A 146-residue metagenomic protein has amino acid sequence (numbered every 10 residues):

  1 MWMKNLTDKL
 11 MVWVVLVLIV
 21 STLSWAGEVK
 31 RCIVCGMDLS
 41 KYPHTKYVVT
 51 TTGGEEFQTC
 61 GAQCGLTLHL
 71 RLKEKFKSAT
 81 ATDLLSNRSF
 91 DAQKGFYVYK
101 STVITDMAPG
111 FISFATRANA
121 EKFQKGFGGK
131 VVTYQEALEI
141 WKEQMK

Functional and structural regions predicted by a protein language model:
W2-V14: Bacterial N-terminal signal peptides that target proteins for export
V12-T22: Bacterial N-terminal signal peptides
W13, E28-I33, D83-N87: Short acidic/polar alpha-helix capping motifs at helix-coil junctions
A26-K73: N-terminal secretory signal peptides
T50-G54, V103-A108, Q124-K125: Short glycine-enriched loop/turn motifs at secondary-structure junctions
E56-F57, F111-I112, G129: A residue-level structural signature of the nucleotidyltransferase/glycosyltransferase Rossmann-like core
C60-P109: Mid-chain, structured segments of secreted extracytoplasmic proteins
A115-K146: C-terminal partner/receptor-binding element of secreted or periplasmic proteins
